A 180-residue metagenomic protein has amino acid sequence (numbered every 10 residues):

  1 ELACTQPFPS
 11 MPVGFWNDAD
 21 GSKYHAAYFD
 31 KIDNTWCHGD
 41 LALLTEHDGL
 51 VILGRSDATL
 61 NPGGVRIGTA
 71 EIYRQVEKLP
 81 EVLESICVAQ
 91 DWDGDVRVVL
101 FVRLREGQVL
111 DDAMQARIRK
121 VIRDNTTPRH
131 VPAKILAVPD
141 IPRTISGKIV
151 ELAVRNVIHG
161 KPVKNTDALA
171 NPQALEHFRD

Functional and structural regions predicted by a protein language model:
C4: Conserved glycine-bearing catalytic or ligand-binding loops at nucleotide- and phosphate-handling centers of large
F8, V13, G21-A26, N34-H130 (+3 more regions): AMP-binding/adenylate-forming catalytic core of the ANL superfamily
V138-G160: Flexible lysine-rich "adenylation lid" loop at the C-terminal edge of ANL adenylation domains
K161-D167: Compositionally biased, low-complexity linear motifs
